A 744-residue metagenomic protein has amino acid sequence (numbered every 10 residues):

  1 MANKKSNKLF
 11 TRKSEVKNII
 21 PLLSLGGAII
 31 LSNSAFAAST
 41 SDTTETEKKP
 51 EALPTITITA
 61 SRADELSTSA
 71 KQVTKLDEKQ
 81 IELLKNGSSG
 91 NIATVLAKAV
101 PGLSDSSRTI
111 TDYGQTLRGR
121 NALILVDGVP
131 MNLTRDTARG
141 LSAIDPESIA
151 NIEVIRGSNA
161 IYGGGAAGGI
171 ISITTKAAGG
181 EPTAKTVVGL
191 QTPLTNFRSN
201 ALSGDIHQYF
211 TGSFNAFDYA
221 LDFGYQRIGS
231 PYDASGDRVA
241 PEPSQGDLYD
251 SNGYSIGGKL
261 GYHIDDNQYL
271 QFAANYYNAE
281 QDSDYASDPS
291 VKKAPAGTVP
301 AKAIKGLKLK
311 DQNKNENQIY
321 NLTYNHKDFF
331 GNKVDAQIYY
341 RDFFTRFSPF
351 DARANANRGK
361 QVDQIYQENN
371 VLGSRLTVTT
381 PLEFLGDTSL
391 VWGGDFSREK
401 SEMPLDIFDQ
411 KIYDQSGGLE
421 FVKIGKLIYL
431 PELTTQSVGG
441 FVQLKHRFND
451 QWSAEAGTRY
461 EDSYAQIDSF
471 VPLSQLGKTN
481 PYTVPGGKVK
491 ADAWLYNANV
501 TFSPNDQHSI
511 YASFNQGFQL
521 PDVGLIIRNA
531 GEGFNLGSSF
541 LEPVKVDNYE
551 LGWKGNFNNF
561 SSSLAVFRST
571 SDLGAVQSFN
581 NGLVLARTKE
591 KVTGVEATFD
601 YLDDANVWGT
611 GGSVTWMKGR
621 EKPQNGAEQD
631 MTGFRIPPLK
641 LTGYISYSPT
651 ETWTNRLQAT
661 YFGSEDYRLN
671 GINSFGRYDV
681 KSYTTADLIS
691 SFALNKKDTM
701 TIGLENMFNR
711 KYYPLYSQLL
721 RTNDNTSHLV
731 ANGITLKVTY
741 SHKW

Functional and structural regions predicted by a protein language model:
A2, F518, F567, Y661-N670 (+1 more regions): C-terminal beta-signal and adjacent terminal beta-strands/loops of Gram-negative outer-membrane beta-barrel proteins
A93-L133, A150: Extracytoplasmic beta-strand/coil segments of soluble accessory domains associated with Gram-negative outer-membrane
G114, V129-R156, Q208: Short acidic/polar hinge/loop motifs at secondary-structure boundaries that mediate gating or recognition
I144-K185, K743: A beta-strand signature from Gram-negative outer-membrane beta-barrel systems, especially the internal plug domain
V187, S463, N559-A575, L585-G671 (+2 more regions): Gram-negative outer-membrane beta-barrel transporters
R198-G229, D233, D237-D284, E316-K327 (+4 more regions): Transmembrane beta-barrel wall of Gram-negative outer-membrane proteins
H263, N267-Y277, N313-S474, T501-S503 (+4 more regions): Face-selective signature of the C-terminal outer-membrane beta-barrel domain
T323-N325, K333-D351, S503, S509-G517 (+6 more regions): Membrane-embedded beta-barrel scaffold of Gram-negative outer-membrane proteins
